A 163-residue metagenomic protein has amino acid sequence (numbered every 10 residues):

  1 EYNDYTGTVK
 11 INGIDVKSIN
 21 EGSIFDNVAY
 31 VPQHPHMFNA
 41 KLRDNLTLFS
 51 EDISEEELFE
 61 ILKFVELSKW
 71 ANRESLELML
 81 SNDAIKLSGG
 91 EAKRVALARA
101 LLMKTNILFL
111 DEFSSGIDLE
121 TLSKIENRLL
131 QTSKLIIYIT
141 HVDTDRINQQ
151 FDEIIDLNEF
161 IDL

Functional and structural regions predicted by a protein language model:
D4-I14, I24: Conserved ABC transporter NBD signature motif
D4-Y5, S68-V95, F160: ABC-fold ATPase nucleotide-binding domain signature/coupling loops
P35-M79: Conserved "ABC signature" C-loop
K104: Conserved catalytic motifs of ABC-family nucleotide-binding domains
L108-E112: Catalytic Walker B motif of ABC-type/P-loop ATPase nucleotide-binding domains
S115-R128: Conserved D-loop/post-Walker B switch-helix segment of ABC ATPase nucleotide-binding domains
K134-V142: Conserved H-loop
